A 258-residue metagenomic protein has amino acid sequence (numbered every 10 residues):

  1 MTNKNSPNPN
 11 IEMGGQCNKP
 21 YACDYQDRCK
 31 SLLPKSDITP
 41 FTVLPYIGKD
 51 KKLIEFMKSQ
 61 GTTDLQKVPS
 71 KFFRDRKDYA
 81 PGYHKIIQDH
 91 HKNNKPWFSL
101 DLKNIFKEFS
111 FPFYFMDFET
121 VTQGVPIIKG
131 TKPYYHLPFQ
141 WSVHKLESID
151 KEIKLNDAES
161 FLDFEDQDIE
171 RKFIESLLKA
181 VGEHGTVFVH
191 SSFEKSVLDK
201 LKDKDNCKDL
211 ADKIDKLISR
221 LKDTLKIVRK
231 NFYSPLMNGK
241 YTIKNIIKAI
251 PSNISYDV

Functional and structural regions predicted by a protein language model:
M1, N156-V258: Conserved DEDDh/DEDDy metal-dependent 3′-5′ exonuclease domain
T2-P40: Cysteine-cluster motifs in flexible loop/terminal segments that predominantly coordinate metals
P9-C17, D101-F106, V258: Short coil/turn segments at secondary-structure boundaries
K30-S36, V125-I128, N231-M237, V258: Short conserved micro-motifs at the rims of enzyme active sites and ligand-binding pockets
L32, P96, V121-V125, D150-E152 (+3 more regions): Flexible loop/turn segments at secondary-structure boundaries
P34-H84: Helix-hairpin-helix
Y79-I105: Charged, flexible boundary elements
W97-E183: Conserved RNase H-like, two-metal-ion catalytic cores of nucleic-acid enzymes
